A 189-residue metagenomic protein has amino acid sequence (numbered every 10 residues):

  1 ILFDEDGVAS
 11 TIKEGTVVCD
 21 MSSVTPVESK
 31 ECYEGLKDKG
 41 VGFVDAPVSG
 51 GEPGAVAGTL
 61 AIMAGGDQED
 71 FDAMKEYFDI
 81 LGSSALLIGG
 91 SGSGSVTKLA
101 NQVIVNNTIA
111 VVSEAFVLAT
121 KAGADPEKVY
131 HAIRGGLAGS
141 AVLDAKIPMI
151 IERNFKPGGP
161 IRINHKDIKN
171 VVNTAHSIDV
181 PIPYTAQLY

Functional and structural regions predicted by a protein language model:
I1-G7: Glycine-rich, highly charged phosphate/nucleotide-binding loops
D4, V17-V18, S23-N106: Rossmann-fold dinucleotide-binding core
V8-E14: Short, conserved loop/helix-junction motifs that constitute active-site signature segments in enzyme catalytic cores
V56-G65, L86, G90-A122, H131-A145 (+1 more regions): Active-site-proximal catalytic alpha-helix in oxidoreductases
Y77, D125-R134, A186-Y189: Beta-strand segments within the central parallel beta-sheet cores of soluble alpha/beta enzyme folds
S91, S95, G139-Y189: Interdomain hinge/lid region at the active-site interface of Rossmann-like NAD(P)-dependent oxidoreductases
